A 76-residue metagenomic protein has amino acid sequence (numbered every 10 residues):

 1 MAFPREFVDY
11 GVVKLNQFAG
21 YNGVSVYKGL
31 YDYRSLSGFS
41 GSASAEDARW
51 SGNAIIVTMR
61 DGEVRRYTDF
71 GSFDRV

Functional and structural regions predicted by a protein language model:
F3, Y21-G41, R65-V76: Surface-exposed loop/turn elements that mediate protein-protein interactions on large endomembrane-trafficking
P4-S25, R49-M59: Short beta-strand elements that form the blades of beta-propeller/WD-repeat-like and other beta-sheet-rich scaffold
S37, E46-G71: Short, charge-rich amphipathic interface segments used for partner binding and complex assembly
